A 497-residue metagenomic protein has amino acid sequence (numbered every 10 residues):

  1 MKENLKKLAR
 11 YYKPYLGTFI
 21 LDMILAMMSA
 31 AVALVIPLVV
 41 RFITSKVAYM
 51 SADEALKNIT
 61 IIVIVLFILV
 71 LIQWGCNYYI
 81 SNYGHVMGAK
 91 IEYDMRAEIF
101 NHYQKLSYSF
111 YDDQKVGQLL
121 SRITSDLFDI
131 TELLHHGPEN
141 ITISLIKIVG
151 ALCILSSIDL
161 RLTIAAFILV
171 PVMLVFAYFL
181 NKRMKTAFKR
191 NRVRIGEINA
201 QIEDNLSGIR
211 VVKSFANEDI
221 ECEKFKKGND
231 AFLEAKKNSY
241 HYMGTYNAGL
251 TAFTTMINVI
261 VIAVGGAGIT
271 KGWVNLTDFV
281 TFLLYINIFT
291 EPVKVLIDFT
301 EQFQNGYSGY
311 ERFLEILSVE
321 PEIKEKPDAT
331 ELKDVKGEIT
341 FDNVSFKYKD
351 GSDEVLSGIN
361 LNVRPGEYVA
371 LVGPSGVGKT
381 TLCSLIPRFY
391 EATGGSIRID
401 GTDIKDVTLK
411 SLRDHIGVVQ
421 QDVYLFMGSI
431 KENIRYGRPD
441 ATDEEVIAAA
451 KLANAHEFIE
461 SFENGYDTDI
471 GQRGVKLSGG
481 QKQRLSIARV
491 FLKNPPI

Functional and structural regions predicted by a protein language model:
M1-A33, A48-I62, Y79-G84, G88 (+12 more regions): Membrane-integrated ABC transporters
Y12, I80, G84-G88, Q104-V149 (+1 more regions): Juxtamembrane loop-to-helix connectors within ABC transporter transmembrane domains
F19-C76, S156-R161, T270-L276: Transmembrane helix-loop-helix hairpins at lipid-water interfaces of multipass membrane proteins, especially the type-1
I24, M28, V32, I36 (+3 more regions): Hydrophobic alpha-helical transmembrane segments of ABC transporter permease domains
Y49-S51, A55, I154-I168, Y242-E311 (+1 more regions): Helix-loop-helix
Y108-S109, S125-L134, P138, I146 (+8 more regions): An intracellular "coupling" helix at the cytosolic face of ABC transporter transmembrane type-1 domains
L332-I497: ABC-type nucleotide-binding domain
